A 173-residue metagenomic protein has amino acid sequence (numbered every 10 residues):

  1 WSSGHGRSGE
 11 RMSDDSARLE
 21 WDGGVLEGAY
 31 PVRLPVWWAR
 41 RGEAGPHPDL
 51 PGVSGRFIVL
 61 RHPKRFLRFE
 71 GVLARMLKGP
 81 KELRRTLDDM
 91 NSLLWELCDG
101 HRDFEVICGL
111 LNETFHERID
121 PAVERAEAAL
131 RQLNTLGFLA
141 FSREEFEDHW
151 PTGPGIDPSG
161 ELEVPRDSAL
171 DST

Functional and structural regions predicted by a protein language model:
W1-L34, M76-T173: Long, charge-rich, low-complexity alpha-helical segments
M12-L67: Hydrophobic packing positions characteristic of elongated beta-solenoid/beta-helix-type spike/fiber shafts
G55-L60, G71-A74, L93-W95: Short acidic/polar alpha-helix capping motifs at helix-coil junctions
H62-R84: Alpha-helical membrane-targeting segments
